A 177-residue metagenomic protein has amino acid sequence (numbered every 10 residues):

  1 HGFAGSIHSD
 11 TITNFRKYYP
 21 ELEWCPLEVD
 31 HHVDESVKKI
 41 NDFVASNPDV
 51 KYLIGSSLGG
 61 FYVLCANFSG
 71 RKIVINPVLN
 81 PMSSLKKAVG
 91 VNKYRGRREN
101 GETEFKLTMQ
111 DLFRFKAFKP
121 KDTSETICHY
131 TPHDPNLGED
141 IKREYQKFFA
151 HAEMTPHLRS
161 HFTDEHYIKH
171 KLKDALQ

Functional and structural regions predicted by a protein language model:
H1-N47: Active-site catalytic motif of lipid deacylating hydrolases and related acyltransferases
F3, I54, H129-T131: Short hydrophobic segments within beta-strands
H8-R16, V63, G138, K142: Short, highly selective alpha-helical patches that border small-molecule cofactor pockets in redox/cofactor-processing
Y52-L53, K72: Conserved alpha/beta-hydrolase fold motif
L53-L64: Gly/Ala-rich beta-loop-alpha elbow adjacent to hydrolase catalytic centers
L64-R71: Glycosyltransferases and closely related glycan-assembly transferases that use nucleotide-activated donors
R71-Q177: The alpha/beta-hydrolase serine catalytic core
